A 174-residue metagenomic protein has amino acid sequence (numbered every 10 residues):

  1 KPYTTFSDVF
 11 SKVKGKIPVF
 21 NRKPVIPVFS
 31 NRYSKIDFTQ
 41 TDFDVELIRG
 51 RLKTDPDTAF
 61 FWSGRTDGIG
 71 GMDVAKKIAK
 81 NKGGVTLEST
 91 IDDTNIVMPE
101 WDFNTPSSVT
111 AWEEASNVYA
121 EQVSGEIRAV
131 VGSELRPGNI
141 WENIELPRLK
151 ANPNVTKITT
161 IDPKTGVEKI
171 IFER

Functional and structural regions predicted by a protein language model:
T4-R174: Catalytic toxin/effector domains delivered as secreted proteins or via bacterial secretion systems
